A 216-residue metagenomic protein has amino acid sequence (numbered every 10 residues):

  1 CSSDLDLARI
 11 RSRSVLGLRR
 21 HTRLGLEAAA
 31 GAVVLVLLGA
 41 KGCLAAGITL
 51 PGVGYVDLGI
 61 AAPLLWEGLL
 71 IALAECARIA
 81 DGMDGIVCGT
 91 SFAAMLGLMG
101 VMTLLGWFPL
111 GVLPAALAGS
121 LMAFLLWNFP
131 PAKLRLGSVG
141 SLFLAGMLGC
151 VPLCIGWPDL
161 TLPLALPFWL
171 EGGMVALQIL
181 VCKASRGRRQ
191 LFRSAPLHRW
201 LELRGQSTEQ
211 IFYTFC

Functional and structural regions predicted by a protein language model:
C1-L170: "…together with the soluble PPM/PP2C metallo-phosphatase catalytic core" -> "…together with the soluble PPM/PP2C
S2, T214-C216: Alpha-helical transmembrane segments of multi-pass membrane transporters/translocases
R19, E27-A29, L203-S207, C216: Short helix-boundary/re-entrant hairpin motifs in multi-pass inner-membrane proteins
P167-T214: Membrane-proximal soluble regions of multi-pass membrane proteins
